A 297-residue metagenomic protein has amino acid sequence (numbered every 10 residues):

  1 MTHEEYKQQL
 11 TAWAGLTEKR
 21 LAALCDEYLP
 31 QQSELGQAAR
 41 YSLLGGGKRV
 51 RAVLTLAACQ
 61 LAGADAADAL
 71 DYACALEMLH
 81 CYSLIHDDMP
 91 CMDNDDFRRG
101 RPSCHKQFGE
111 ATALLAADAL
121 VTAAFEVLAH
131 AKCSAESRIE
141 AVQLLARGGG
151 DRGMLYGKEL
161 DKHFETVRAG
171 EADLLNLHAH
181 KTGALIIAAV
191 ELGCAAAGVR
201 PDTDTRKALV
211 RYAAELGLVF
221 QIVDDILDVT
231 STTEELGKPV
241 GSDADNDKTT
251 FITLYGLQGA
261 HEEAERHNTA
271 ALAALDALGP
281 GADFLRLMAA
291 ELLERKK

Functional and structural regions predicted by a protein language model:
M1-L21: N-terminal leader/targeting segments and the immediately adjacent pre-domain N-terminus
Q9, L16, C25, L29-L275 (+1 more regions): Mg2+-dependent prenyl diphosphate-binding active-site environment of isoprenoid biosynthetic enzymes
